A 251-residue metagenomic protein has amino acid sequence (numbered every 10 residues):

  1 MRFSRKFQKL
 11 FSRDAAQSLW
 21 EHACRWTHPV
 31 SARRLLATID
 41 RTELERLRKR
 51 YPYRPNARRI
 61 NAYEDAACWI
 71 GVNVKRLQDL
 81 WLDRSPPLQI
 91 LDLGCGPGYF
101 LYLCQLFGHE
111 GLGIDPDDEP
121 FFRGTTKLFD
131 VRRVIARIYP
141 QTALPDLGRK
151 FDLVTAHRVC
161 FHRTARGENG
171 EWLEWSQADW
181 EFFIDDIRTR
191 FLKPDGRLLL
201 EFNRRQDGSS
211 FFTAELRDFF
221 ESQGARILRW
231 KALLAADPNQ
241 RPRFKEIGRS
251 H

Functional and structural regions predicted by a protein language model:
A66-P87: Conserved alpha-helix/loop element of class I SAM-dependent methyltransferases that forms part of the SAM/SAH-binding
P87-G96: Conserved class I S-adenosyl-L-methionine
P97-F107: Conserved SAM-binding loop of SAM-dependent methyltransferases across substrates and taxa, primarily the Class I
Q105-R132: Class I SAM-dependent methyltransferase SAM/SAH-binding core
L144-L153: A short acidic, Gly/Pro-enriched loop at the edge of an enzyme's catalytic core that lines a small-molecule cofactor
L153-Q177: A short SAM/SAH-binding and catalytic strip from SAM-dependent methyltransferases
E171-P194: A short glycine-rich, Lys/Arg-flanked "PGG" loop and its adjoining helix->strand segment in the class I
P194-F202: Conserved beta-strand signature within the Rossmann-like core of class I S-adenosyl-L-methionine
